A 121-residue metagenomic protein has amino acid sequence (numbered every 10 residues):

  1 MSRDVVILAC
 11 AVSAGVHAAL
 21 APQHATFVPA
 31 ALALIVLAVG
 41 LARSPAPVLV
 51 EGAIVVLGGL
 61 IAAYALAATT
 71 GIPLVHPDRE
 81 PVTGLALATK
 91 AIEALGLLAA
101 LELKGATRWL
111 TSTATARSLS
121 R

Functional and structural regions predicted by a protein language model:
M1-R121: Membrane-interface extramembranous regions
